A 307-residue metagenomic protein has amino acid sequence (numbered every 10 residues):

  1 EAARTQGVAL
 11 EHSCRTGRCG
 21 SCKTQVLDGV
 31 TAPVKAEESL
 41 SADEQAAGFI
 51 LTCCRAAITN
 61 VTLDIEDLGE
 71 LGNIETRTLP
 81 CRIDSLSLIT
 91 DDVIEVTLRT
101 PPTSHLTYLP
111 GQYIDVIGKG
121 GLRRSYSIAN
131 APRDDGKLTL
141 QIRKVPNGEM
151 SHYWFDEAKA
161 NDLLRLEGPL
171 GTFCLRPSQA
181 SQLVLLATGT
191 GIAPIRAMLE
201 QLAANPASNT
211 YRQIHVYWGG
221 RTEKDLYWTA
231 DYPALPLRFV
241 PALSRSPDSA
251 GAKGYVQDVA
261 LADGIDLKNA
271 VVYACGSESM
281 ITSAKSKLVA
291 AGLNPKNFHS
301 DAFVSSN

Functional and structural regions predicted by a protein language model:
A2-H12, G20-G69: Iron-sulfur (Fe-S) cluster-binding segments and ferredoxin-like electron-carrier domains, especially [2Fe-2S]
R15-R18, T188-G189: A short acidic Gly-Thr/Ser loop motif
R55-D67, P132-K137, S178-S181: Ligand-binding loop in jelly-roll beta-barrel domains
G69-N73, Q201-L202: Anionic-ligand-binding alpha/beta catalytic cores of soluble enzymes and soluble regulatory domains that recognize
E75-L163, C174, S181, G220-T222 (+1 more regions): Ferredoxin-reductase
G136, I142-N307: FNR/FR-type flavoprotein reductase catalytic core
